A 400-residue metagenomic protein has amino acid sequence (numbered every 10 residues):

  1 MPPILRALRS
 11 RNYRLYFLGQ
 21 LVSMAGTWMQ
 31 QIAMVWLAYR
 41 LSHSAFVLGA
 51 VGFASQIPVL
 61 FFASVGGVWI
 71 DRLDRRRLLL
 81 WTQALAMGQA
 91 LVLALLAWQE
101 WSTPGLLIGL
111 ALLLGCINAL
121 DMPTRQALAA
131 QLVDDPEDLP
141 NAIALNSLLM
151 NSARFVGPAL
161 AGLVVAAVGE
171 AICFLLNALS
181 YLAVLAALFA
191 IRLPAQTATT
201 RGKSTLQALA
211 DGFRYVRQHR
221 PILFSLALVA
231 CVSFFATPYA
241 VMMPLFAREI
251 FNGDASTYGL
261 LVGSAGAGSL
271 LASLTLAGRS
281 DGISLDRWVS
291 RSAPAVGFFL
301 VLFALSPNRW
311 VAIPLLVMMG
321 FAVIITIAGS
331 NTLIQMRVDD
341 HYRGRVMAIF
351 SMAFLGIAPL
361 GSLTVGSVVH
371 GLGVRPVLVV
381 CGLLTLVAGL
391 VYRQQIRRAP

Functional and structural regions predicted by a protein language model:
P2, R6-A7, R11, H43-F46 (+11 more regions): Juxtamembrane/transmembrane-helix boundary motifs in multi-pass membrane proteins
P2-P58, R214, Q218-A265: Helix-loop boundary and gating motifs at the non-cytosolic
R14-Q31, S55-I70, D74-Q89, L106-V165 (+4 more regions): Substrate-agnostic recognition of the 12-TM MFS/MFS-like secondary transporter fold
H43, W98-S102, D134, A166 (+6 more regions): Transmembrane helix-loop junctions in multipass membrane proteins, especially transporters and channels
G49-A50, L80, G105-G109, L175 (+4 more regions): Hydrophobic alpha-helical transmembrane segments
V51, F61, V65, R72 (+6 more regions): C-terminal transmembrane bundle of multi-pass solute transporters/carriers
P104-G115, N141-T197, Y239, S256-T257 (+5 more regions): Hydrophobic alpha-helical transmembrane segments
P136, F189-R214: Flexible cytoplasmic inter-helical loops of multi-pass small-molecule transporters
